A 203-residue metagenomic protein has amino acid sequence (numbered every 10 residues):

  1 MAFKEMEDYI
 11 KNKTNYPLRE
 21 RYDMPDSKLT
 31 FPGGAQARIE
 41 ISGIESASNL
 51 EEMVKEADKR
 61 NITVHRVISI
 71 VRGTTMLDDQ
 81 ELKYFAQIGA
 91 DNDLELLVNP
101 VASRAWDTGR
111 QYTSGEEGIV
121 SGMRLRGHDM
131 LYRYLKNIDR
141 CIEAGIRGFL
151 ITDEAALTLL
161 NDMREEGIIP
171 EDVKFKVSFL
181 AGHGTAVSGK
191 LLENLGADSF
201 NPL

Functional and structural regions predicted by a protein language model:
E7-R21, I41-V54, I68-D162, K174-L180: Active-site beta->alpha loop and helix N-cap motifs at the rims of alpha/beta catalytic domains
P32-G34: Secondary-structure boundary/capping micro-motif
E52-V64: A short, Lys/Arg-enriched amphipathic alpha-helix followed by its capping loop at the start of a domain
A57, R164-G167: Active-site catalytic pocket residues across diverse enzymes, especially alpha/beta-hydrolases
D58-R60, I142, E193-N194: Non-catalytic positions within long, well-ordered alpha-helices that form the structural scaffold/packing of enzyme
T63-H65, R147, D198: Short acidic/polar active-site loop segments enriched in Thr and Asp
E166-L203: Catalytic alpha/beta core domains of metabolic enzymes, predominantly
